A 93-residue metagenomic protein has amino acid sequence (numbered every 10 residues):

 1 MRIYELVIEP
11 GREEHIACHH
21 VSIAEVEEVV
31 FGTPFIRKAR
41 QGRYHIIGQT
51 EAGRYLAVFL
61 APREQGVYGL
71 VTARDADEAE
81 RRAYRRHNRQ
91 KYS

Functional and structural regions predicted by a protein language model:
M1-S93: Ribonuclease/tRNase effector modules and their secretory precursors
